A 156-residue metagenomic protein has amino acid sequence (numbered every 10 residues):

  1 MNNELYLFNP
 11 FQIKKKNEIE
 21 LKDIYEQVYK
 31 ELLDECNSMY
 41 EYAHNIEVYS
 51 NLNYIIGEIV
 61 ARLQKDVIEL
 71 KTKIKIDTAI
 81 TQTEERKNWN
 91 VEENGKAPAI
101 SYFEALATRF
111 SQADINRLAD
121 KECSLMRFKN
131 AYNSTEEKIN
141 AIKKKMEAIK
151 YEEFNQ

Functional and structural regions predicted by a protein language model:
M1-E31: Extended, charged low-complexity scaffolding/tethering segments
M1-L7, A148-Q156: Short acidic DE-rich linear segments
K22-E58: Short, charge-rich amphipathic alpha-helices with coiled-coil/heptad character
C36, Q64, K71, T78 (+6 more regions): Coiled-coil heptad-register positions
I46, N53, V60, D114 (+3 more regions): Long, heptad-repeat alpha-helical coiled-coil rods/stalks that form the central scaffolding/linker segments of large
I46-T81: Short, well-structured hydrophobic secondary-structure segments
T72-D120: Extended, amphipathic alpha-helical coiled-coil scaffold segments used for oligomerization/tethering in eukaryotic
F110-I149: Long amphipathic alpha-helical coiled-coil segments
